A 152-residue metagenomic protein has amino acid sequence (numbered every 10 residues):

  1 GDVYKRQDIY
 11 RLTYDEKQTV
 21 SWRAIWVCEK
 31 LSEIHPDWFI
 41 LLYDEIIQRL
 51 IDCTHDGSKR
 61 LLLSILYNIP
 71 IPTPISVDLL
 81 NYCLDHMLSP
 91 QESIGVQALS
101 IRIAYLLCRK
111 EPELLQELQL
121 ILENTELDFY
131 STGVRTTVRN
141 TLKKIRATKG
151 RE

Functional and structural regions predicted by a protein language model:
G1-Y4: Short, small-residue-biased leader/transition segments that mark boundaries at the very start of proteins
Q7-Y14, Q18, D44-T54, N81-E92 (+1 more regions): HEAT/HEAT-like alpha-solenoid repeats
K17-L42, I46: Short, well-structured hydrophobic secondary-structure segments
A24-V27, L62, S100, L118 (+1 more regions): Conserved hydrophobic register position within alpha-solenoid helical repeats
H35-L80: Helix-adjacent hinge/juxtasegments
Q119-E152: Eukaryotic acidic, Ser/Thr-rich intrinsically disordered low-complexity regions
